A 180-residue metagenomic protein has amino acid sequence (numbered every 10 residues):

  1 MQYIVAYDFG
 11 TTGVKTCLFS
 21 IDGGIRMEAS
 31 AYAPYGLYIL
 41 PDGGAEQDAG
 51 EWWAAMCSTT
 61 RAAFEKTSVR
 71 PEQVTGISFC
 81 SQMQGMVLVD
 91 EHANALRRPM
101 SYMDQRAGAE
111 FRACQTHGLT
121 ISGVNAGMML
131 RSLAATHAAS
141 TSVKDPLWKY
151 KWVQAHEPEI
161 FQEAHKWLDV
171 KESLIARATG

Functional and structural regions predicted by a protein language model:
M1-R98, A109: N-terminal glycine/serine-rich phosphate-binding loop of ATP-dependent small-molecule kinases, especially carbohydrate
R61-G180: Glycine-rich phosphate-binding/catalytic subdomain of phosphoryl-transfer and nucleotide/sugar-phosphate-processing
